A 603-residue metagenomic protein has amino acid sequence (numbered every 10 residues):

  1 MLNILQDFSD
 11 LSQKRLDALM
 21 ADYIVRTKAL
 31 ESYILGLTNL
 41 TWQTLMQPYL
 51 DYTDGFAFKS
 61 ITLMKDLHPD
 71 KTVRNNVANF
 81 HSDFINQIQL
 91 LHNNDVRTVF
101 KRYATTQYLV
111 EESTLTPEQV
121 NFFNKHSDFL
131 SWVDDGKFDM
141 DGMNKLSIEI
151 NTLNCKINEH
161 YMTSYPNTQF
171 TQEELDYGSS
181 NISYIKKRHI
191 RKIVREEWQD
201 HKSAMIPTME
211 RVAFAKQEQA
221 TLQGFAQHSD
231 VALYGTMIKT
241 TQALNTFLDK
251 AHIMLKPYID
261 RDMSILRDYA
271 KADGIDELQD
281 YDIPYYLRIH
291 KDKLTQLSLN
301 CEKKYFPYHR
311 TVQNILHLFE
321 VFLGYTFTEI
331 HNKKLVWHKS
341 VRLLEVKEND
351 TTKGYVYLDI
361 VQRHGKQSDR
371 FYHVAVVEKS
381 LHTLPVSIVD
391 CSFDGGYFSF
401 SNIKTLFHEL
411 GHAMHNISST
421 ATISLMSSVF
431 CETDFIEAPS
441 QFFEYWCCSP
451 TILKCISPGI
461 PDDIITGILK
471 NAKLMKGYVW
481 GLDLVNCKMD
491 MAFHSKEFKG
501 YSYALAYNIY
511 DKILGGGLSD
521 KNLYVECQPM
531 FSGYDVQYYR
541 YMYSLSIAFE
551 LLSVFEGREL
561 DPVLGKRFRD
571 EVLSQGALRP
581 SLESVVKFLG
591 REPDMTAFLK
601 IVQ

Functional and structural regions predicted by a protein language model:
M1-G178, I182: N-terminal helix-rich structural modules
L2-D22, K28, I34-G36, N124-S127 (+11 more regions): C-terminal, non-catalytic "cap/extension" segments appended to globular domains
F8-L19, W42-M46, A204-M205, L244-A251 (+2 more regions): Membrane-entry segments of alpha-helical transmembrane domains in multi-pass membrane proteins
I34-T38, M64-T72, I193-S203, V231 (+5 more regions): Membrane-interfacial helix termini and the short, flexible loops that connect transmembrane helices in multi-pass
S60, F225, G411-A421, S449-K454: Long, well-ordered alpha-helical segments
E118-S131, I148-H189, E210-S392, I436 (+5 more regions): Active-site-proximal, well-structured secondary-structure segments within enzyme catalytic domains
G136-K137, D141, D200-R211, E218 (+1 more regions): A conserved hydrophobic secondary-structure block that centers on an alpha-helix together with its immediately flanking
F393-F407: Short pre-active-site segment immediately N-terminal to the catalytic Zn-binding motif
